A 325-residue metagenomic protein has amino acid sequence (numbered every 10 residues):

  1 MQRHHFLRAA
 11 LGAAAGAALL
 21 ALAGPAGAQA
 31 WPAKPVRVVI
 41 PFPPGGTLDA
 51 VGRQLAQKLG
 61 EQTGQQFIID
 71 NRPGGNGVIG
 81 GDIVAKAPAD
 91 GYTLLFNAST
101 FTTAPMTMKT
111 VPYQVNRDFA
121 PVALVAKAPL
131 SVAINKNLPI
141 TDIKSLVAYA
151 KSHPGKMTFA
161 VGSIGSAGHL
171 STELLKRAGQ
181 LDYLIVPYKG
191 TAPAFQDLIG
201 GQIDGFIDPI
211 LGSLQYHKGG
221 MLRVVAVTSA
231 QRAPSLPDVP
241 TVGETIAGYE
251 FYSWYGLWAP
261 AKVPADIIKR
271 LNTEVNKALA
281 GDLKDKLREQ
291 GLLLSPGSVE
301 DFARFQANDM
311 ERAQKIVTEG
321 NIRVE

Functional and structural regions predicted by a protein language model:
R3-G12: N-terminal export leaders
L11-L20: Hydrophobic helical h-region of N-terminal Sec-dependent signal peptides in bacterial secretory/periplasmic proteins
A23-P25: N-terminal signal peptide c-region/cleavage motif recognized by signal peptidases
A28-R117, K156, I164, Q180-G205 (+2 more regions): N-terminal (or domain-start) structured segment
A33-P35, G179, K218, A265-E325: An extracytoplasmic/periplasmic, membrane-proximal ligand-sensing/linker region
V36-V38, G45, G52, I69 (+11 more regions): Residue-level signal for nonpolar/aromatic packing positions in well-ordered secondary structure
K86-Y92, M106-P193, V242, A247 (+1 more regions): Hinge/capping helix and adjacent helix->loop/strand transition within the periplasmic-binding protein
F101-T110, K176-A178, G205-P237: A ligand-binding cleft/hinge motif common to bilobed small-molecule-binding domains
